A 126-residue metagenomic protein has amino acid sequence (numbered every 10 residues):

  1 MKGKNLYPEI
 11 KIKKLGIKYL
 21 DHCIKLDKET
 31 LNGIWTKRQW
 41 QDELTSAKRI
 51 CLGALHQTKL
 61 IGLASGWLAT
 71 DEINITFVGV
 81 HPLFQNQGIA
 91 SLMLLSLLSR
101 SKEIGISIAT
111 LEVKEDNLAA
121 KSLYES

Functional and structural regions predicted by a protein language model:
N5-L83, L94-S96, R100, I104: Acetyl-CoA-dependent GNAT
W35, G88, A119: Residues that form or flank phosphate/diphosphate-binding pockets in enzymes that use nucleotide phosphates
I75, A109-V113: Conserved hydrophobic beta-strand within the GNAT/NAT acetyltransferase core sheet that lines the active-site cleft
H81-Q87, E115-N117: Active-site acidic-Proline motif in GNAT/NAT acetyltransferases
Q87, I104-S107: Short coil/turn segments at alpha/beta junctions that flank glycine-rich nucleotide-binding fingerprints
S91, D116-S126: Conserved active-site alpha-helix within GNAT-family acetyltransferase domains
